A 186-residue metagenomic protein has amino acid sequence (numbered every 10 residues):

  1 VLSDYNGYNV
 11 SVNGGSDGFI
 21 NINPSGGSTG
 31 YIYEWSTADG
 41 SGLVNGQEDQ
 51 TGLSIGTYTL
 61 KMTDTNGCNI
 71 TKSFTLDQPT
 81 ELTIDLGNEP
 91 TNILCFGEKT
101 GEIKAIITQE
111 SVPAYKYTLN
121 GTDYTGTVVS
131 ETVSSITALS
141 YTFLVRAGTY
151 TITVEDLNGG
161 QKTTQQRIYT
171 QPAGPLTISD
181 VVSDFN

Functional and structural regions predicted by a protein language model:
V1-N186: Proline- and Ser/Thr-rich low-complexity, intrinsically disordered segments
